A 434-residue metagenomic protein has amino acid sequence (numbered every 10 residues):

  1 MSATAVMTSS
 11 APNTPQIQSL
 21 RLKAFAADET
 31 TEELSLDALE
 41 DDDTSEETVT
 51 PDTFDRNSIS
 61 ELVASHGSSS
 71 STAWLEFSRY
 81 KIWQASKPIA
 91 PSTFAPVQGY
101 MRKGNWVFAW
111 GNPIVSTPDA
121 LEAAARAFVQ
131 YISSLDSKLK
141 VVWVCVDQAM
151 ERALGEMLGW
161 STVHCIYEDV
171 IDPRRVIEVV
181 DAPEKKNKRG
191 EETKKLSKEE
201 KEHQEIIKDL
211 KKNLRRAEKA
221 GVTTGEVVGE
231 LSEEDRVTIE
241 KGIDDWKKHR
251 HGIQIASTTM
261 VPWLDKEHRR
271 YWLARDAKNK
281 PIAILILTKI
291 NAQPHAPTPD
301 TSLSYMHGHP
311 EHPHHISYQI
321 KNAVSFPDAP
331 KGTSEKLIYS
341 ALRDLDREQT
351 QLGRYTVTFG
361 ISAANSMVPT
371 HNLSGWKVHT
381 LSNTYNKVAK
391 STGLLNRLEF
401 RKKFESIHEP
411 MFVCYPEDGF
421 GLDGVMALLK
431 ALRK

Functional and structural regions predicted by a protein language model:
M1-E40, T44-S45: Fungal intrinsically disordered, low-complexity serine/threonine- and proline-rich regulatory regions
D37, D41-P113, K140-W160, V176-K377 (+5 more regions): A conserved beta-strand-loop-helix scaffold within acyl/acetyltransferase catalytic domains
P88, T93-A95, P118-V129: Segments forming glycine/polar-rich beta-alpha architectures that bind adenosine-containing cofactors
A109-A120, I132: Asp/Glu-centered strand-loop micro-motifs enriched in Gly/Pro and often flanked by an aromatic residue
L121-E151: Glycine-rich, N-terminal phosphate-binding loop and its surrounding beta-alpha-beta segment
I166-E168: A cross-kingdom signal targeting lumenal/periplasmic-facing segments of multi-pass membrane and secretory-pathway
I171-D172: Short, conserved phosphate-binding/catalytic loop or strand-edge motifs used in phosphoryl-/nucleotidyl-transfer
S382-N386: Short beta-alpha connecting loops at secondary-structure transitions that line or flank enzyme active sites
